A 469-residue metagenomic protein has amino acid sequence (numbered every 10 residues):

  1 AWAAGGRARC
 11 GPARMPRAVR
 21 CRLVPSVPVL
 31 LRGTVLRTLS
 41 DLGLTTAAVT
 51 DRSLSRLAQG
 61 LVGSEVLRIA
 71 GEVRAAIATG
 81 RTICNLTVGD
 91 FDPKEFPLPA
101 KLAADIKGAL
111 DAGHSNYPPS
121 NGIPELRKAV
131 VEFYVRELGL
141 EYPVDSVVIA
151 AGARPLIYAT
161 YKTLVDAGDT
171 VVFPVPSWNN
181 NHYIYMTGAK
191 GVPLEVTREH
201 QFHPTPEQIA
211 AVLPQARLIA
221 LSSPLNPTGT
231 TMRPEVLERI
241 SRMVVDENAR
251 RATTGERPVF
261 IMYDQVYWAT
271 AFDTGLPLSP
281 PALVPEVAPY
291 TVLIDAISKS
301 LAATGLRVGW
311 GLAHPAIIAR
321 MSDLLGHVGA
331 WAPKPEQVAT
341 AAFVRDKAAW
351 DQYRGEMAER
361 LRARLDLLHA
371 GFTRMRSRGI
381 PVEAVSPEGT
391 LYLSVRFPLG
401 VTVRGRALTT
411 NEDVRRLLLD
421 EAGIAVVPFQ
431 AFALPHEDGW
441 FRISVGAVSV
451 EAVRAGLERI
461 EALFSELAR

Functional and structural regions predicted by a protein language model:
A1-R22: Compositionally biased, low-complexity flexible segments
R37-L42, E132, R136, A407-L408 (+2 more regions): PLP-dependent enzyme catalytic core of the Aspartate aminotransferase-like
L39, G43, A103-A104, A129 (+4 more regions): Conserved core segment of the aminotransferase class I/II
L39-L44, V49-L54, Q59-G152, A159 (+3 more regions): N-terminal small-domain helix-loop-helix segment of the aminotransferase-like
I83-N85, I294, V382-E388: Short beta-strand
D111-G255, W268-E286, T409, E458 (+1 more regions): Conserved core of the PLP fold type I
Q265: Walker B catalytic acidic pair
A341, G355-H369, V382-G400: Conserved glycine-rich beta-strand-loop-beta hairpin in the small C-terminal domain of fold type I
